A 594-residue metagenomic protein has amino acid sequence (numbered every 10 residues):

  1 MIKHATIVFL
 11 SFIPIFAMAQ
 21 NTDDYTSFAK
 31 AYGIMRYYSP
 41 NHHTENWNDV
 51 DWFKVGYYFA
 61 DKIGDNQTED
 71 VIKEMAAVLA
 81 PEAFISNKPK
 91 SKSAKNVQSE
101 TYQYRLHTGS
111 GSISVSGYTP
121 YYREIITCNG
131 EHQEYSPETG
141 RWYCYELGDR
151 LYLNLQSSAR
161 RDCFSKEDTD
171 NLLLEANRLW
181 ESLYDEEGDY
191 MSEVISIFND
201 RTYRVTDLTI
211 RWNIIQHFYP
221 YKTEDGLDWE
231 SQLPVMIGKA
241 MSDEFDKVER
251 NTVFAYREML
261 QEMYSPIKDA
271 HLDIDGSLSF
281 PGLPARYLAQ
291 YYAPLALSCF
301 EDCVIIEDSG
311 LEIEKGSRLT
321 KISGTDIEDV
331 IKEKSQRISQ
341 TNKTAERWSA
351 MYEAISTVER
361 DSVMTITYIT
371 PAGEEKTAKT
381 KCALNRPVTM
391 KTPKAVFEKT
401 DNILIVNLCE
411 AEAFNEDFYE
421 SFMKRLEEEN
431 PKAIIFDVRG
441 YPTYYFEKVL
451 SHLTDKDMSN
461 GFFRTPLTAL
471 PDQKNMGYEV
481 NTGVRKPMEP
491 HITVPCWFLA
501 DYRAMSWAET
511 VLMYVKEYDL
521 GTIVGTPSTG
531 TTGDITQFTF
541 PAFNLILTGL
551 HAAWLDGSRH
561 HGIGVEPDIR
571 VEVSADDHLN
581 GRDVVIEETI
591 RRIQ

Functional and structural regions predicted by a protein language model:
M1-Q20: Bacterial Sec-dependent N-terminal signal peptides
D24-F28, W52, Q67-M75, R204-L208 (+8 more regions): Stable alpha-helical elements in mature extracytoplasmic
S27-F28, Y32-D49, A60-I63, R201 (+5 more regions): Cleft-lining beta-strand/loop regions that shape enzyme active-site pockets
A29, G33, Y102-Y152, Q156-L173 (+3 more regions): PDZ/PDZ-like domain segments forming the peptide/carboxylate-binding groove, activating on the N-terminal beta-strands
A31, M35-S39, D61, R211 (+6 more regions): Conserved PDZ fold ligand-binding element
N41-E74, P220-H271: Amphipathic alpha-helical substructures
N66, V71-E74, L79-E82, S86 (+2 more regions): PDZ-domain C-terminal substructure recognizer with occasional recognition of PDZ-binding tails
D568-Q594: Low-complexity, Gly/Ser/Thr/Pro-rich intrinsically disordered linker/tail segments
